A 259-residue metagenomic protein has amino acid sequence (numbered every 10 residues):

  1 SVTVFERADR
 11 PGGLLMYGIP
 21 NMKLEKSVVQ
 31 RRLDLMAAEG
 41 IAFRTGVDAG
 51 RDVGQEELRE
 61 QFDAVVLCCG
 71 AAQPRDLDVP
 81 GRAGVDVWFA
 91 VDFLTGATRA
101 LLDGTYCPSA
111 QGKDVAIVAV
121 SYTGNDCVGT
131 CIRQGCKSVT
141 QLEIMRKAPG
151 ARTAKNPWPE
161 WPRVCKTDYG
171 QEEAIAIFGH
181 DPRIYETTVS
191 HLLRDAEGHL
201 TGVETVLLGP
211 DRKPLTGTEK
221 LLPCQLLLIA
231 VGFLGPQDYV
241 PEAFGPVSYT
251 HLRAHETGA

Functional and structural regions predicted by a protein language model:
S1, C127-G129: N-terminal Rossmann-like FAD-binding beta1-loop-alpha1 element of flavoenzymes
V2-P11, I144-K147: Glycine-rich FAD pyrophosphate-binding loop
G12-Y17: Gly-rich Lys/Arg/Thr-decorated short loops/hinges at beta-loop-alpha junctions or inter-strand turns that position
G18-K23: Short glycine-enriched, charge-decorated loop/helix-capping segments at active-site entrances that position
S27-R75, D92, T98-T105, A110 (+1 more regions): A Rossmann-like FAD-binding core segment of flavoenzymes
D114-V118: Beta1/beta-strand and adjacent pyrophosphate-binding region of the FAD-binding site in flavoprotein oxidoreductases
T123: Hydrophobic/small residue at the entry helix of a nucleotide-binding pocket
T250-T257: Conserved small/polar residues in nucleotide/adenosyl-binding loops
